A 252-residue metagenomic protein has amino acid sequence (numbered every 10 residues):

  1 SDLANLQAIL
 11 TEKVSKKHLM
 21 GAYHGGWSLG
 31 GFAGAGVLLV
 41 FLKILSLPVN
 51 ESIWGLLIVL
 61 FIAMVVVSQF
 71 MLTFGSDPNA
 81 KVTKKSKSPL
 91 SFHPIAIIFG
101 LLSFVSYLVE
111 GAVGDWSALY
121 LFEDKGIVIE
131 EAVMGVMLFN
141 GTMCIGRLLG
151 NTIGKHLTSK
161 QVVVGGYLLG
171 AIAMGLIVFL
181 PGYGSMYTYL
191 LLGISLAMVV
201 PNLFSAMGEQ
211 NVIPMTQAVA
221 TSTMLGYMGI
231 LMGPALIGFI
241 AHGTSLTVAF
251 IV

Functional and structural regions predicted by a protein language model:
S1-K13, M198-N211: Intracellular juxtamembrane helix-capping segments at the cytosolic ends of symmetry-related transmembrane helices
G21, I129-M137, T216, A220: Small-residue hotspots at the loop-to-helix junctions and early N-terminal turns of transmembrane alpha-helices
S28-A33, F139-I145, Y227-G229: Short hydrophobic/small-residue motifs within alpha-helical transmembrane segments of multi-pass transporter-like
V40-S46, L121-F122, I153-G154, G208 (+2 more regions): Interfacial helix-cap and linker-helix signal at transmembrane-aqueous boundaries of multi-pass secondary transporters
E51-Q69, V248-V252: Symmetry-related core transmembrane helices of the 12-TM Major Facilitator Superfamily/SLC fold
F92-V109, L190-I194: Pair of pore-lining "gating" transmembrane helices in MFS-fold secondary transporters
D115-E131: Short amphipathic helix-loop junctions that connect adjacent transmembrane helices in Major Facilitator Superfamily/SLC
K160-L203: C-terminal transmembrane helical hairpin of 12-TM major facilitator-type secondary transporters
